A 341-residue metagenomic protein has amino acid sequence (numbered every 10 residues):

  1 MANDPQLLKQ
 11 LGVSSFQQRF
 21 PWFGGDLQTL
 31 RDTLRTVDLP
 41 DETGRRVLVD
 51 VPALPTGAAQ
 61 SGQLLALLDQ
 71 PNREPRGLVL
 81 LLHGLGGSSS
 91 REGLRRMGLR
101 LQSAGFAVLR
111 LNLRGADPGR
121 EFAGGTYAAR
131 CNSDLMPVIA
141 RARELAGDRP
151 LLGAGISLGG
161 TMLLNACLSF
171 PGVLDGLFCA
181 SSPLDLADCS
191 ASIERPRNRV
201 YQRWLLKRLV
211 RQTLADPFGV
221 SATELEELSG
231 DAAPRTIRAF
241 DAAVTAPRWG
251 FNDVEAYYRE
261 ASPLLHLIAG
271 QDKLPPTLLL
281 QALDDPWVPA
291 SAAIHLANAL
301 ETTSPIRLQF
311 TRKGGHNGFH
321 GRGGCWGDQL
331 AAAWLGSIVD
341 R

Functional and structural regions predicted by a protein language model:
W22-P71, H320-R322: N-terminal cap/lid segment of alpha/beta-hydrolase-fold proteins
R76-G84: Short beta-strand element of the alpha/beta-hydrolase
G87-L99, A290-A292: The serine-hydrolase catalytic nucleophile loop
R91, G98-R100, R114-L152: Catalytic nucleophile-loop/oxyanion-hole region of alpha/beta-hydrolase and closely related hydrolase-like folds
D148-P247: Alpha/beta-hydrolase-fold enzymes
A243-I268: Active-site nucleophile elbow and catalytic-triad environment of alpha/beta-hydrolase enzymes
L279-Q281, D285: Short beta-strand/loop motif that positions the catalytic acidic residue of the alpha/beta-hydrolase fold
G314-C325: Catalytic histidine-centered segment of alpha/beta-hydrolase-like enzymes
